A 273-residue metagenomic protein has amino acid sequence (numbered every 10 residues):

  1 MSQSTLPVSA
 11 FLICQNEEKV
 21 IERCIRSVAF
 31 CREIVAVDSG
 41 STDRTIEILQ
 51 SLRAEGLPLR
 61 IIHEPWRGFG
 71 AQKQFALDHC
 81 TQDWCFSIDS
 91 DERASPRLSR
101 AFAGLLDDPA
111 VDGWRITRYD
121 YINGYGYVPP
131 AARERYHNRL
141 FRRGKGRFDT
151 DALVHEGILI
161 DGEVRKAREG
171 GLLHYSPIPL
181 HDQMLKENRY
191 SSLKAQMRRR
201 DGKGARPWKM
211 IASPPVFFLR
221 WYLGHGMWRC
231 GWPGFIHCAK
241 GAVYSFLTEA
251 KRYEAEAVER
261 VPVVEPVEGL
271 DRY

Functional and structural regions predicted by a protein language model:
L6, Q15, G40, H63-Q72: Catalytic phosphate/metal-binding cores of nucleic-acid and nucleotide-processing enzymes, i.e., regions that mediate
P7, R32-E33: Residues at the starts of beta-strands that form the adenosine-phosphate
L12-F30, A36: Short, well-formed alpha-helical segments that are part of the catalytic scaffolds of diverse glycosyltransferases
K19-E22, D43-L52, R97-L98: Acidic helix N-cap motif at the loop->helix transition within catalytic regions of sugar-transfer enzymes
S27, D38-I48, W66, D89: A conserved acidic beta->alpha catalytic loop
I46-H79: Conserved donor nucleotide-binding strand/loop of the catalytic core
G70-L77, I88, S95-V258, R272-Y273: Catalytic-site signature of metal-activated, phosphate-bearing donor transferases, centered on the GT-A/GT-A-like
C85: Short aromatic/hydrophobic "clamp" motif used to bind/position activated sugar donors
